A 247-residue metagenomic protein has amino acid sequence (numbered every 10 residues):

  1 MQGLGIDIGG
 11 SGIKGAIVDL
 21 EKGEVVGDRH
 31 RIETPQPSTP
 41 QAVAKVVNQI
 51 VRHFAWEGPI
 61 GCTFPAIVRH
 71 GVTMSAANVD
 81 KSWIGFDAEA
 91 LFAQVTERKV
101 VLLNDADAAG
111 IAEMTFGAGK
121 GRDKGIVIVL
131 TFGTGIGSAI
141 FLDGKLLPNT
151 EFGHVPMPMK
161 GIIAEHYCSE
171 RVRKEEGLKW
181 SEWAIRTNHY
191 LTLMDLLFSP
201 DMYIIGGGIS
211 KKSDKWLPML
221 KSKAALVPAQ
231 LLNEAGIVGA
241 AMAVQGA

Functional and structural regions predicted by a protein language model:
M1-I60, V68-V72, A90-E97, A112-I128 (+1 more regions): ATP-binding/phosphotransfer module of carbohydrate and carboxylate kinases, centering on a glycine-rich
F64: Glycine-rich nucleotide/cofactor/substrate-binding loop typically near the N-terminus or early in the first domain
T73-G85: A charged helix-plus-loop insertion that forms the helical arch/lid used to bind and gate nucleic-acid substrates
V100-D105: General beta-strand structural signal in soluble alpha/beta enzymes
I136: Extracytoplasmic strand-loop-helix segments at the start of, or within, the mature domains of secreted/periplasmic
